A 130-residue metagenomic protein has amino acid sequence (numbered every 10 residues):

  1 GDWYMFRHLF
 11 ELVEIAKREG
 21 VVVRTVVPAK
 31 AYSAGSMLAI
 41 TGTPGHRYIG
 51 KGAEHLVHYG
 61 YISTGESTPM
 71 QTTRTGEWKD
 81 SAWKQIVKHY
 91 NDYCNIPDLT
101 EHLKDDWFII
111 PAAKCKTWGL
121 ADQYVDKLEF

Functional and structural regions predicted by a protein language model:
G1-P69: Cleft-lining beta-strand/loop regions that shape enzyme active-site pockets
K17-R18, S63-F130: Charged, glycine-interspersed solvent-exposed loop segments at helix/strand-loop junctions that cap or gate access
